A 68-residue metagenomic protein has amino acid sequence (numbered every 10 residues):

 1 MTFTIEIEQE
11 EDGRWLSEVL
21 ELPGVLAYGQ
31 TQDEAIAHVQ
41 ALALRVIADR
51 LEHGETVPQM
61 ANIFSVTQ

Functional and structural regions predicted by a protein language model:
M1-T4, A37-Q68: Short, charged, surface-exposed hinge/linker loops at domain edges that act as mobile lids or interdomain connectors
I7-L22: Short aromatic-glycine-(Arg/Gly/Cys) micro-motifs in beta-strand/loop hairpins
P23-E34: A short, exposed loop/beta-hairpin motif centered on an aromatic-Gly-Thr core
